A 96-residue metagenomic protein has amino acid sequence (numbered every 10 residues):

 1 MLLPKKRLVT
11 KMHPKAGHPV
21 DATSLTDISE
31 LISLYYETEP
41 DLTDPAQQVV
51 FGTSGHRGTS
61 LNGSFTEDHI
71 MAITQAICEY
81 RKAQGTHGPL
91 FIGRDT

Functional and structural regions predicted by a protein language model:
L2-T96: An N-terminal, well-structured beta->alpha segment
